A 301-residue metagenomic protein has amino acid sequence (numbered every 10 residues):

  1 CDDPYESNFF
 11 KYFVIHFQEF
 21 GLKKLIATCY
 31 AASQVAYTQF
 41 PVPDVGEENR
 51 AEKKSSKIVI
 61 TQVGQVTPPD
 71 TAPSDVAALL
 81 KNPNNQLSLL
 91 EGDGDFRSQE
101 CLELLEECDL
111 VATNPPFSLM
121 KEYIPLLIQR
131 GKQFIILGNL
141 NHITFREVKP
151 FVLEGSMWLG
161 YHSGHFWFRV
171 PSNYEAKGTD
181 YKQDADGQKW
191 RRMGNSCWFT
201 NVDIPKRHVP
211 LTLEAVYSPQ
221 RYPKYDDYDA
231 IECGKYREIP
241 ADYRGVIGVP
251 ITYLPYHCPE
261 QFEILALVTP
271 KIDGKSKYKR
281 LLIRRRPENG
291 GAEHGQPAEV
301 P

Functional and structural regions predicted by a protein language model:
C1-A112, P116-P301: Class I S-adenosyl-L-methionine-dependent methyltransferase catalytic core
